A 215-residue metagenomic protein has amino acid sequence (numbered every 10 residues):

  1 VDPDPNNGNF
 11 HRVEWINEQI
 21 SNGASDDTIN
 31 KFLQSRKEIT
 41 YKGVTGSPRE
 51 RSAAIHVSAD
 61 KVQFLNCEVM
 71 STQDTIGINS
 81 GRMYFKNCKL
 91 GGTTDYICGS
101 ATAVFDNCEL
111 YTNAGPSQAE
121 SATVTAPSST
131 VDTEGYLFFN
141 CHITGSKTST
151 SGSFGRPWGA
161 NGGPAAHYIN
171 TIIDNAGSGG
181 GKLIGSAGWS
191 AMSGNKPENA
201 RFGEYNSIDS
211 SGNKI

Functional and structural regions predicted by a protein language model:
V1-I215: Sequence-level preference for short, compositionally simple segments enriched in small aliphatic or small polar residues
